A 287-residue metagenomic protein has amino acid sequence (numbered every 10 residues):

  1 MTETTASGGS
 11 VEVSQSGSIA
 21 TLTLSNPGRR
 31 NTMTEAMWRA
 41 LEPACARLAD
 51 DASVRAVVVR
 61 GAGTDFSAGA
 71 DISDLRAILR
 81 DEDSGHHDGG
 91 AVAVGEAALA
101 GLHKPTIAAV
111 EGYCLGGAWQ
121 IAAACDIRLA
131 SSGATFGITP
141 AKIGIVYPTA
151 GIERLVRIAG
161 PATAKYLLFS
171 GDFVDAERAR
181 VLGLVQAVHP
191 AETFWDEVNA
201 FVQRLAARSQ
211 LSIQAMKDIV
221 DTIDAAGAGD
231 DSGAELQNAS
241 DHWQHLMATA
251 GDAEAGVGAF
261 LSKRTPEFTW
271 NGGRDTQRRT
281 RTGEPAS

Functional and structural regions predicted by a protein language model:
M1-A62, R278-S287: Conserved CoA-thioester-binding segment of acyl-CoA-metabolizing enzymes
L22, V59, D71, I121-A123 (+3 more regions): Hydrophobic/aromatic residues within transmembrane alpha-helices of multi-pass small-molecule transporters
P27, L129-A134, V185-N238, G251 (+1 more regions): C-terminal long alpha-helix characteristic of the crotonase
S53, G61-G101, C114, G144 (+1 more regions): Glycine- (often His-adjacent) and acidic-residue-rich active-site loop that binds/positions the CoA thioester
I72, V92, I152, P161-A164 (+4 more regions): A general structural signal for well-ordered alpha-helical segments in protein cores
A97-L211, A250, R264: Crotonase-fold acyl-CoA enzyme core
L167, I219, H242-A248: Helix-loop "lid/cap" segments that line or gate small-molecule binding pockets
